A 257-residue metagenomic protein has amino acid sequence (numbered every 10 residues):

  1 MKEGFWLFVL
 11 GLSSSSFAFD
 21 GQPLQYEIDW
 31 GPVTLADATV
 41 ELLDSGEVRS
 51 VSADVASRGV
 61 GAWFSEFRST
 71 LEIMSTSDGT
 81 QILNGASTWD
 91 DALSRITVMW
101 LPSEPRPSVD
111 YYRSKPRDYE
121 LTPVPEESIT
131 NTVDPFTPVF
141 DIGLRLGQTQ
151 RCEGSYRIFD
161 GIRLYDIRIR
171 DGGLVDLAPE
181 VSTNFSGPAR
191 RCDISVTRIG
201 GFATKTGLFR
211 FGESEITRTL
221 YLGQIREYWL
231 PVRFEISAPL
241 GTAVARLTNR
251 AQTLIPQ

Functional and structural regions predicted by a protein language model:
M1, A18-F19: Absolute protein N-terminus
M1-V9: Sec-dependent signal peptide recognition, specifically the positively charged N-region followed immediately by
S13-S15: N-terminal signal peptide c-region/cleavage motif recognized by signal peptidases
F19-S103, T149-Q257: Acidic, serine/threonine-rich low-complexity disordered tracts
R106-D171: A charged, solvent-exposed segment within the mature domains of Sec-exported extracytoplasmic proteins
